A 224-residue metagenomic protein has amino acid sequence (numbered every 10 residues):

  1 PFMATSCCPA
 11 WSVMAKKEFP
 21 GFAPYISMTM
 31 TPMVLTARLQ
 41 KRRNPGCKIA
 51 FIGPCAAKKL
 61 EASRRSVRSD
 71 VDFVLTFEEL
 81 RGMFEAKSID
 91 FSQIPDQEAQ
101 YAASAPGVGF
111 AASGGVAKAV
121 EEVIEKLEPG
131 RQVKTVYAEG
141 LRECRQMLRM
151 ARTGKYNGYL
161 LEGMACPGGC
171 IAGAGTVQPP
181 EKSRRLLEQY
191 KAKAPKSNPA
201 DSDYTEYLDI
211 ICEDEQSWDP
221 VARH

Functional and structural regions predicted by a protein language model:
P1-H224: Iron-sulfur-associated redox domains of electron-transfer enzymes in respiratory and anaerobic energy metabolism
